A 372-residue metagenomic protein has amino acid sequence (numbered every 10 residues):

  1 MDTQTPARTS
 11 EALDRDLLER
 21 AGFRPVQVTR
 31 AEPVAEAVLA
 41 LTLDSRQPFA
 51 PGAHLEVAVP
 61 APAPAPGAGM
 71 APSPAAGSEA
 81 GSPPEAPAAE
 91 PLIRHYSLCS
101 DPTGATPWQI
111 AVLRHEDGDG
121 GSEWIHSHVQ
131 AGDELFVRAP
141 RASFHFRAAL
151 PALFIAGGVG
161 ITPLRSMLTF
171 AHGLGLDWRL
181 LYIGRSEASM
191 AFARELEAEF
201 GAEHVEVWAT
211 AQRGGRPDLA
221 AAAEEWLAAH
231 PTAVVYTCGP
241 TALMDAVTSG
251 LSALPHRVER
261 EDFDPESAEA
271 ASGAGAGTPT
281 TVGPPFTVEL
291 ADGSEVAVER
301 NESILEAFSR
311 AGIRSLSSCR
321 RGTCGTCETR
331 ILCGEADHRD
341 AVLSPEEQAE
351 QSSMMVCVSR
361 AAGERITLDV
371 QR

Functional and structural regions predicted by a protein language model:
T9-E134, R138, R147, P151 (+2 more regions): Ferredoxin-reductase
L55, E302-A311: Short amphipathic, charge-patterned alpha-helical segments
P60, P140-R141, L332, Q371: Short, surface-exposed secondary-structure boundary micro-motifs
A68-P84, S122-D292, A297: FNR/FR-type flavoprotein reductase catalytic core
Y96-S97, E295-R300, C357: Short amphipathic beta-strand/extended segments with alternating polar/hydrophobic composition
V112, L153-A156, F308: Well-ordered beta-strand segments characteristic of repetitive beta-sheet solenoids
S294, S309-A311, L316, G325-R372: Iron-sulfur (Fe-S) cluster-binding segments and ferredoxin-like electron-carrier domains, especially [2Fe-2S]
G322: Metal- or metallocofactor-binding catalytic centers and their adjacent structured scaffolds across diverse enzyme
